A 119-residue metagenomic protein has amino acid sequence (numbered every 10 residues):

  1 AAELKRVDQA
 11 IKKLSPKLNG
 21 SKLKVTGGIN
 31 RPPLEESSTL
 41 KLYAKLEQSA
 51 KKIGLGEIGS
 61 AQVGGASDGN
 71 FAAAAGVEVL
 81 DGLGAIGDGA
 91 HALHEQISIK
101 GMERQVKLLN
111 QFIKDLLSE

Functional and structural regions predicted by a protein language model:
A1-E119: Metal-dependent amide/peptide-bond hydrolase catalytic core, centered on the "pita-bread" metallohydrolase fold
